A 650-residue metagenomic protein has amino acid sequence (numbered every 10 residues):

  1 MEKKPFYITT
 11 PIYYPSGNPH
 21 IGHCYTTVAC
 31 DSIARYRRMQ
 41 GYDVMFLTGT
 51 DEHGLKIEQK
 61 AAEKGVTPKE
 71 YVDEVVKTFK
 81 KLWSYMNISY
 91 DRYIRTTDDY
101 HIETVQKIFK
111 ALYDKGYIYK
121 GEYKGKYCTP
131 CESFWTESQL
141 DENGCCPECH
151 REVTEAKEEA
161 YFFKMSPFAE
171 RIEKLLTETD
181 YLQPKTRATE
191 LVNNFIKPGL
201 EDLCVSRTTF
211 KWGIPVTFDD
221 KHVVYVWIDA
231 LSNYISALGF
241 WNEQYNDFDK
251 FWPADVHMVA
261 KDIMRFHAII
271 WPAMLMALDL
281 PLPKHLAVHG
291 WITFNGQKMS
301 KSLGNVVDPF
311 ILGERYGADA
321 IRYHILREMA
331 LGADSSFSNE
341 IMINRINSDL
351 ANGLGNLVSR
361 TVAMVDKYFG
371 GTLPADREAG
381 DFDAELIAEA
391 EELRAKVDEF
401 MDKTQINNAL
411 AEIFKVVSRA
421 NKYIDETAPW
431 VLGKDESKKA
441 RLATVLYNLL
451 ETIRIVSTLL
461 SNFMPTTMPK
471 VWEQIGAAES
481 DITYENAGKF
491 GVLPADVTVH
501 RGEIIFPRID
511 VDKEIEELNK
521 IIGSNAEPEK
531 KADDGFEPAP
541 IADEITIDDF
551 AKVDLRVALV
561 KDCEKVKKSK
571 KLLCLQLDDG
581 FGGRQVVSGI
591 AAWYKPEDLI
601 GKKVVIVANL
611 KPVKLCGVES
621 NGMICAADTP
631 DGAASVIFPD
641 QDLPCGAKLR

Functional and structural regions predicted by a protein language model:
M1-E2, Y36-D43, K64-P68, Y85 (+7 more regions): Secondary-structure transition/capping motifs at alpha-helix termini and the adjoining loop/turn into the next element
M1-T48, Y100-T104, E148-C149, E155-K367 (+1 more regions): Structured secondary-structure scaffolds
E2-V75, I94-F109, D114, C131 (+5 more regions): N-terminal catalytic cores of NTP/NDP-binding nucleotidyl/phosphoryl-transfer enzymes
V75-D91: A glycine-rich helix N-cap at a beta->alpha junction
K115-A169, E173: Cys/His-rich short segments
K120, K126, E328, A333 (+4 more regions): Helix-rich, typically C-terminal accessory recognition domains appended to large enzymatic cores
V471-D549: Intrinsic disorder at enzyme termini
P528-R650: Phosphate-backbone binding interfaces of nucleic-acid-interacting proteins
